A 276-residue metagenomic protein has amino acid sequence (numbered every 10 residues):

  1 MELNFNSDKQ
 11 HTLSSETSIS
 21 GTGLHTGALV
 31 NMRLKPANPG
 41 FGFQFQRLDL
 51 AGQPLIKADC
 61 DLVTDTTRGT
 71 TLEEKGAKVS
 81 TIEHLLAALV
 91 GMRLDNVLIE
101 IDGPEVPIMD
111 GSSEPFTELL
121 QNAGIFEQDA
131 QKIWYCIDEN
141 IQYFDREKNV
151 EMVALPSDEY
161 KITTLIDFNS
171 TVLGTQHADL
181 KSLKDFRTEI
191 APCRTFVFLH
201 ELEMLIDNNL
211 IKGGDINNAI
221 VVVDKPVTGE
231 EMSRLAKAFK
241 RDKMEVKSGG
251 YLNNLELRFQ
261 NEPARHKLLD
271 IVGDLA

Functional and structural regions predicted by a protein language model:
M1-A276: Short acidic-hydrophobic catalytic motif
